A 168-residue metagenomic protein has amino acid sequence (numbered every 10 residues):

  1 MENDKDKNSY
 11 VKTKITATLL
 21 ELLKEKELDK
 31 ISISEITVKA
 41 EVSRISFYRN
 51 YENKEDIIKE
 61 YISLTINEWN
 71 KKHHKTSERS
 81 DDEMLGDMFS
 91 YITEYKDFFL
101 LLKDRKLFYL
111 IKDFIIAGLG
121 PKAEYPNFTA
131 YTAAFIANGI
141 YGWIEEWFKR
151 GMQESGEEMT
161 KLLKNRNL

Functional and structural regions predicted by a protein language model:
M1-N8: N-terminal intrinsically disordered/low-complexity leader segments
S9-L20, K24, D29-E41, R49-K75 (+1 more regions): An amphipathic alpha-helix adjacent to DNA-recognition modules
L23-K26, K39, P121-E124, W143-E145 (+1 more regions): Cytosolic nucleotide-binding catalytic cores of signal-transduction proteins
I31-S32, L100-L102, I111, G156: Short, hydrophobic secondary-structure boundary micro-motifs
H74-F98: Hydrophobic alpha-helical connector segments
K103-N138, N165-L168: Amphipathic alpha-helical packing segments from all-alpha helical-bundle domains
E146-L168: C-terminal peripheral helix-coil segments that are non-catalytic and often amphipathic
